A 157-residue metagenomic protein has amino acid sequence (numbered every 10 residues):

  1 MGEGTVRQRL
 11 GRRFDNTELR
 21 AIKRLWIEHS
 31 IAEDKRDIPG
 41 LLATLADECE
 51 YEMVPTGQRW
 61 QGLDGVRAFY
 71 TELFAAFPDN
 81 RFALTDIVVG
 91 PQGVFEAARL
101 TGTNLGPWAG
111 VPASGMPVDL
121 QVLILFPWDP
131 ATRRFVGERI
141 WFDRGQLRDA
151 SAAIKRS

Functional and structural regions predicted by a protein language model:
M1-S157: C-terminal and inter-domain tail/linker signature
